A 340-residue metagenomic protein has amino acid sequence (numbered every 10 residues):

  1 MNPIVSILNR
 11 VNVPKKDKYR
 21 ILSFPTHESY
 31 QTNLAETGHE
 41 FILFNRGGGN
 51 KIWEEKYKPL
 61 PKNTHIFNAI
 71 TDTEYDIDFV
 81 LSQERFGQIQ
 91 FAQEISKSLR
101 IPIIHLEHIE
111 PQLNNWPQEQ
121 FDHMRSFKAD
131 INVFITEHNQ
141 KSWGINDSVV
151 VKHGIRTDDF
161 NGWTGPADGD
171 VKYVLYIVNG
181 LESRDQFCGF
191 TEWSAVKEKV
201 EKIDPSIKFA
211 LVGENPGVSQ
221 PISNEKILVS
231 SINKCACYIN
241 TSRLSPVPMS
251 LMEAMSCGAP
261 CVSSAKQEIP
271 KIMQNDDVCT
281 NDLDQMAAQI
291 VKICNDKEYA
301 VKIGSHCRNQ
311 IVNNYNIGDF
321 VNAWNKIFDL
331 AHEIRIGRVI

Functional and structural regions predicted by a protein language model:
S142, R156-V218: Conserved catalytic-core segment of nucleotide-activated headgroup transferases in glycan assembly
V229, L251-S256, Q267-P270: Short alpha-helical segment that forms part of, or immediately flanks, the ligand-binding pocket in carbohydrate-active
Y238-I239: A short hydrophobic beta-strand element within the catalytic core of glycosyltransferases that build diverse glycans
R243: Aromatic "clamp/platform" in nucleotide-sugar-dependent glycosyltransferases that forms part of the donor/acceptor
A259-S263: Short hydrophobic beta-strand element within catalytic cores of glycosyltransferases and related nucleotide-activated
A265-C279: Short acidic/histidine- and often glycine-rich active-site loop of Leloir-type glycosyltransferases that engages
N275-D284, K292-K297: Conserved acidic donor-binding segment of nucleotide-sugar-dependent glycosyltransferases
N295-V339: A charged, aromatic-enriched C-terminal amphipathic alpha-helix characteristic of glycosyltransferases across folds
